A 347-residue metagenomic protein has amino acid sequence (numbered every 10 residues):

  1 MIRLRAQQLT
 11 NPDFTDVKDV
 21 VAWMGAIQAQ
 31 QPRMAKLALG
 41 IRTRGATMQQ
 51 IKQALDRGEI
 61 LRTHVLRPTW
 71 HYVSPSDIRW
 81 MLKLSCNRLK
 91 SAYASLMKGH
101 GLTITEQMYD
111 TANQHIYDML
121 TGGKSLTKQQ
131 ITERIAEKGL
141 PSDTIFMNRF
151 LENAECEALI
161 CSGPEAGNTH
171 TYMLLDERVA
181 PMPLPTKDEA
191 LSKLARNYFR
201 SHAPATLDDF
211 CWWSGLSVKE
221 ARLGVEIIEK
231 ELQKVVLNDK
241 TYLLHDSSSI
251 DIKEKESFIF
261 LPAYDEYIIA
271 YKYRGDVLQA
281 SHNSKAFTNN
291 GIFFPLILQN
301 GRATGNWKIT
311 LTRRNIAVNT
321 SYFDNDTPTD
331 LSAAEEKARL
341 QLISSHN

Functional and structural regions predicted by a protein language model:
M1-L126, E133-P141, A280: Phosphate-backbone binding and catalysis cores of DNA-processing enzymes
A54, T127-A136, A154, L207-C211 (+1 more regions): A short acidic, leucine-rich amphipathic alpha-helix
G58-V65, T69-W70, E155-E165, E229-L237 (+1 more regions): A short, conserved structural fragment
Y72-I78, A166-P185, Y242-D251: Short, cationic-aromatic polyanion-contact patches
Q107-K124, K187-A203, V225: Positively charged, polyanion-binding regions of nucleic-acid-associated proteins
T144-R222: Loop-centered beta-sheet repeat module
I227, E231-S281: Non-catalytic regulatory appendages
A280, A286-N347: Glycine-rich, small/acidic residue-mixed loop/short-helix segments
